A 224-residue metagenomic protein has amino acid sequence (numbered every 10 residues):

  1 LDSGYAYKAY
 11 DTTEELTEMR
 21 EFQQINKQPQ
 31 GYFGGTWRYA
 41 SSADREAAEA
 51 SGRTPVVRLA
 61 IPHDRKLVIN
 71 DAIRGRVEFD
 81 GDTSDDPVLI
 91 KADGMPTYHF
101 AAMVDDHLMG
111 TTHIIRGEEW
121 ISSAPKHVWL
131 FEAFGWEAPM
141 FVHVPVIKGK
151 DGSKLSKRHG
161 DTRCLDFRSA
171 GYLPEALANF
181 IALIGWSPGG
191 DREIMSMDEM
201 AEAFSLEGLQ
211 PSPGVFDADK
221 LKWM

Functional and structural regions predicted by a protein language model:
D2-H143, K148-L155, R163, P188: Active-site cores that bind ATP or allylic diphosphates and position pyrophosphate for catalysis
S122, F134-M224: Catalytic adenosine-cofactor/nucleotide-binding cores of aminoacyl-tRNA synthetases and other
